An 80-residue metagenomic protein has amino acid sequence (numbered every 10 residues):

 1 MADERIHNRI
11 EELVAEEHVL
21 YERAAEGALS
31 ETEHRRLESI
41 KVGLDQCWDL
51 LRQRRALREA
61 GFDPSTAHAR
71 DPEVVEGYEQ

Functional and structural regions predicted by a protein language model:
M1-Q80: Extended, charge-rich alpha-helical interface modules
